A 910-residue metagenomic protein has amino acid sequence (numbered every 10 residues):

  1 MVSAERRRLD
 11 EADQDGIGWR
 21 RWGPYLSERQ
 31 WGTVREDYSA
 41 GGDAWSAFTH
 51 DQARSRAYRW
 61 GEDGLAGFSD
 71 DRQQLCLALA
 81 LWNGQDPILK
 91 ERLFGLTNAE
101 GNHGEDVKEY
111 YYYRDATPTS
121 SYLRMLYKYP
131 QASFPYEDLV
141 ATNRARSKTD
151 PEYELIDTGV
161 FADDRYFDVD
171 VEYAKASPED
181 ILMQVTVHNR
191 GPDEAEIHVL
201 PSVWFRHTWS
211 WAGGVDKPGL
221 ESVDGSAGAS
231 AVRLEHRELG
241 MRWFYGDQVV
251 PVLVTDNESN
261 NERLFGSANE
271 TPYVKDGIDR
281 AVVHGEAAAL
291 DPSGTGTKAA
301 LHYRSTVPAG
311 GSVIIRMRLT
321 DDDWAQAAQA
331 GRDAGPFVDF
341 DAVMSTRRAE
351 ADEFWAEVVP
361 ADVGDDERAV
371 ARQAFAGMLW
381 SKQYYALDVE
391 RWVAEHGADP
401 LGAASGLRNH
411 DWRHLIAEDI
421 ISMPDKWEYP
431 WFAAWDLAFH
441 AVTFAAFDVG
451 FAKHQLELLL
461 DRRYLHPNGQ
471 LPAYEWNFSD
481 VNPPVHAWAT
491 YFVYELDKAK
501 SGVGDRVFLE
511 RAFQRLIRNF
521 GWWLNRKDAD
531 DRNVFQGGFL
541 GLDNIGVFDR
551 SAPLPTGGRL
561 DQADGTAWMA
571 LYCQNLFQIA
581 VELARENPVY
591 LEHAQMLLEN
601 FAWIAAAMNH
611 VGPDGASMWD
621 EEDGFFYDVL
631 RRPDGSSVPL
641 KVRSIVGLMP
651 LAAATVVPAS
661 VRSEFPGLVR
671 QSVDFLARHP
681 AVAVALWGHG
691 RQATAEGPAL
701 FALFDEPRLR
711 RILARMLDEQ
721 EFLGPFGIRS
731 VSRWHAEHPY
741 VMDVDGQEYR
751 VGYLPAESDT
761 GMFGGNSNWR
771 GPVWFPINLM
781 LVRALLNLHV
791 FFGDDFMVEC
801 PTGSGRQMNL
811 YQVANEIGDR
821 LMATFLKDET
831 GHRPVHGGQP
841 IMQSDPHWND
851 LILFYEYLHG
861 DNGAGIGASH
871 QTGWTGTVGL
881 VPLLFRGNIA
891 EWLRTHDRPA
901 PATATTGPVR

Functional and structural regions predicted by a protein language model:
M1-S55, Q73-L75, W82-R910: Acidic, mature catalytic/reactive cores of soluble proteins
L65: Basic, low-complexity intrinsically disordered segments
S69: Active-site-proximal polar cores
